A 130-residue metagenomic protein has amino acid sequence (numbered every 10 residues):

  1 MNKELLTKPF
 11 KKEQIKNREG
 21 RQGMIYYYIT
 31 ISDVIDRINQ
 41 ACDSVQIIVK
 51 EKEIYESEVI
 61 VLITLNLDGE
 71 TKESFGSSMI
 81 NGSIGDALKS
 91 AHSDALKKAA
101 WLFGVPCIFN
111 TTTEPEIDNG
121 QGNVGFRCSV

Functional and structural regions predicted by a protein language model:
M1-Y28: N-terminal, Lys/Arg- and Ser/Thr-rich interaction peptides
M24, I29-G125: Positively charged, aromatic-enriched nucleic acid-contacting surfaces
V130: Accessory terminal regions of nucleic-acid processing enzymes
